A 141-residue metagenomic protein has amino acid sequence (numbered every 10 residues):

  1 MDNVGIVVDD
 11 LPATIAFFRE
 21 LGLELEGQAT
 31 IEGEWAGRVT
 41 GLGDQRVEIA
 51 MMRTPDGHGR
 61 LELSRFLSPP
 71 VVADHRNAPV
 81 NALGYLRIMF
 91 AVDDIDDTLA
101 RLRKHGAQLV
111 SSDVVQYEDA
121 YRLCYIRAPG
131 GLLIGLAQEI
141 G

Functional and structural regions predicted by a protein language model:
M1-A16, E24-G27, Y85-F90, A137-G141: N-terminal beta-strand motif that seeds the catalytic metal site of vicinal oxygen chelate
M1-D9, E48-L67, D74-R101, R122-R127 (+1 more regions): Vicinal oxygen chelate
V7-H58, D97, K104, Y117: Core segments of cupin and vicinal oxygen chelate
G33, V71-V72, I134-L136: Short loop/beta submotifs within extracellular cysteine-rich repeat domains
S68, Y117, I140-G141: A short acidic/small-residue loop/turn micro-motif
Q108-V115: Short, basic/aromatic recognition patches
